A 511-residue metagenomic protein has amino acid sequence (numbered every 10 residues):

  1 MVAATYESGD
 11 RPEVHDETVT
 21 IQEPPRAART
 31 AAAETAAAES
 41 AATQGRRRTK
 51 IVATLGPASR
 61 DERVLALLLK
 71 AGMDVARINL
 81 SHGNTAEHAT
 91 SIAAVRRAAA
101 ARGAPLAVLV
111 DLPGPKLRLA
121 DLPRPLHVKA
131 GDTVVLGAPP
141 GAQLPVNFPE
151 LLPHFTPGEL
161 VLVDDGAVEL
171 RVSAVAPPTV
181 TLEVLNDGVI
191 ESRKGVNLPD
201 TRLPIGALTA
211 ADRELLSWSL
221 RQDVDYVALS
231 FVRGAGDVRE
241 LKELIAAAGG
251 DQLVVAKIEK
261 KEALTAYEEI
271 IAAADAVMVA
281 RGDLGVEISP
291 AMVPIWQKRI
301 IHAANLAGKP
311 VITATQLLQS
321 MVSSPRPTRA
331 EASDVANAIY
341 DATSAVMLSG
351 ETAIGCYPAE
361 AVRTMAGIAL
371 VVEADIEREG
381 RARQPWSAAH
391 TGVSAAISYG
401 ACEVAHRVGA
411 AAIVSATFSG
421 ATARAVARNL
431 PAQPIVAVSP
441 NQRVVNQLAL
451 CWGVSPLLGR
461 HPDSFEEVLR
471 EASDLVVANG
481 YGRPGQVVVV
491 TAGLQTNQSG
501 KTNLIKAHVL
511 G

Functional and structural regions predicted by a protein language model:
V2-G511: Non-catalytic helical/linker scaffolds that mediate oligomerization, partner binding, and domain coupling around large
